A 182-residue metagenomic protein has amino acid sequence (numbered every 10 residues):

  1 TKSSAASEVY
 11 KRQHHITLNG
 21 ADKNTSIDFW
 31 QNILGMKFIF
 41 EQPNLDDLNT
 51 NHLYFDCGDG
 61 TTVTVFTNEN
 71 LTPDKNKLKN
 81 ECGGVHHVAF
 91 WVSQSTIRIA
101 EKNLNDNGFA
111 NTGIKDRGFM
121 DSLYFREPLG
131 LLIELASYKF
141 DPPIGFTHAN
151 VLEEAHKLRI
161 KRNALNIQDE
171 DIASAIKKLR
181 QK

Functional and structural regions predicted by a protein language model:
T1-A6, Y10: Single conserved hydrophobic/aromatic residue that forms the stacking wall/gate of nucleotide- or nucleobase-binding
S7, E101-K182: Vicinal oxygen chelate
Q13-A21, Y54-G58, K75-N103, D121-E127 (+1 more regions): Vicinal oxygen chelate
N19-V63: Core segments of cupin and vicinal oxygen chelate
N49, L71-N76: A short, acidic/glycine-rich surface segment
T62-V65, E134-L135: Short glycine-/small-residue motifs
T67-N70, T96: Membrane-helix exit/interface motif
